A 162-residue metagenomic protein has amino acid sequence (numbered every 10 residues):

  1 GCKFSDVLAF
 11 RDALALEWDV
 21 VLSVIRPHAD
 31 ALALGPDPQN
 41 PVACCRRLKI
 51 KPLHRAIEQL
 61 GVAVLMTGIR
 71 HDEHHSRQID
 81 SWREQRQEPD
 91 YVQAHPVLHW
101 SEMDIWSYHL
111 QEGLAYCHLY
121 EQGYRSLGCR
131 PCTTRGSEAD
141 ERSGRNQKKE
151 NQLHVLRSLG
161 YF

Functional and structural regions predicted by a protein language model:
G1-F162: Nucleotide-activated chemistry modules centered on ATP-dependent adenylation/adenylyltransferase
